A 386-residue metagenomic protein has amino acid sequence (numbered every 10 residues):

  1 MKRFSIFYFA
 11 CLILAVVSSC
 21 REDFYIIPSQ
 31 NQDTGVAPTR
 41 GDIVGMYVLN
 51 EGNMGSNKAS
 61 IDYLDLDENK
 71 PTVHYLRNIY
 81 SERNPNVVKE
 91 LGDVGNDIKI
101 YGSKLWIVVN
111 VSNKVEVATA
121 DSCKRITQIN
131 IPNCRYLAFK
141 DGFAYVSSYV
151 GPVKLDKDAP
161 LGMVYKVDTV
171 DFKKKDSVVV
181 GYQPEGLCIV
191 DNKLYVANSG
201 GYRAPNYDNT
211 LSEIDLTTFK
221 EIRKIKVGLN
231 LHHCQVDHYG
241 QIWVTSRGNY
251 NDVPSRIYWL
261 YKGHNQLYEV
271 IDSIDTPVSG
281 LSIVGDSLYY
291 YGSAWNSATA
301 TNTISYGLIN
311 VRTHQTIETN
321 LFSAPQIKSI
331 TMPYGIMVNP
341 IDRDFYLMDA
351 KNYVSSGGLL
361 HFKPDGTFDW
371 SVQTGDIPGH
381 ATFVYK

Functional and structural regions predicted by a protein language model:
M1-F7: Bacterial N-terminal signal peptides that target proteins for export
F9-L14: Hydrophobic helical h-region of N-terminal Sec-dependent signal peptides in bacterial secretory/periplasmic proteins
V16-S19: C-terminal motif of bacterial Sec signal peptides marking the signal peptidase cleavage site
R21-K386: Predominantly soluble domains enriched in secretory-pathway, periplasmic, or organellar proteins
